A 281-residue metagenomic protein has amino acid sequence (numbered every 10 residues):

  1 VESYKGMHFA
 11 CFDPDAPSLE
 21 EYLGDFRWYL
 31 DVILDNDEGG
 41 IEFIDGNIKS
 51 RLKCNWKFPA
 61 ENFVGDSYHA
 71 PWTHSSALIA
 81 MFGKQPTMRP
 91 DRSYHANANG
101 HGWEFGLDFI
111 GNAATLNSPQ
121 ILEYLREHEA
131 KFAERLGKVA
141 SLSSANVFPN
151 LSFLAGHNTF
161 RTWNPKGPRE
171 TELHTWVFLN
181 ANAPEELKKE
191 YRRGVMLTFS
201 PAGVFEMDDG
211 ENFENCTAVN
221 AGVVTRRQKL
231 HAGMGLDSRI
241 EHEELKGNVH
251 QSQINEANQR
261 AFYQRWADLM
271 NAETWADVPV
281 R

Functional and structural regions predicted by a protein language model:
S3-R281: C-terminal catalytic domain of Rieske-type non-heme iron oxygenases
